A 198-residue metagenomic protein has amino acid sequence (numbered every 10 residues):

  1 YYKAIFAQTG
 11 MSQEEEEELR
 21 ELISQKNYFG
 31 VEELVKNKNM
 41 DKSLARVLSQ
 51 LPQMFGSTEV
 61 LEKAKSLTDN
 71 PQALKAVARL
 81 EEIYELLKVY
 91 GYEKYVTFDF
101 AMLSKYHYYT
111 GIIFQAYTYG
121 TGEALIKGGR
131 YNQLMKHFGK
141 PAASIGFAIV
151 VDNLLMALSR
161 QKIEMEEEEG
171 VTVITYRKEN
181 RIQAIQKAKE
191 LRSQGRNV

Functional and structural regions predicted by a protein language model:
Y1-E17, Y28-V198: Positively charged, Gly/Ser-enriched RNA/tRNA-binding surfaces
L22-S24: Nuclease-adjacent, charged terminal/linker segments that flank catalytic cores
